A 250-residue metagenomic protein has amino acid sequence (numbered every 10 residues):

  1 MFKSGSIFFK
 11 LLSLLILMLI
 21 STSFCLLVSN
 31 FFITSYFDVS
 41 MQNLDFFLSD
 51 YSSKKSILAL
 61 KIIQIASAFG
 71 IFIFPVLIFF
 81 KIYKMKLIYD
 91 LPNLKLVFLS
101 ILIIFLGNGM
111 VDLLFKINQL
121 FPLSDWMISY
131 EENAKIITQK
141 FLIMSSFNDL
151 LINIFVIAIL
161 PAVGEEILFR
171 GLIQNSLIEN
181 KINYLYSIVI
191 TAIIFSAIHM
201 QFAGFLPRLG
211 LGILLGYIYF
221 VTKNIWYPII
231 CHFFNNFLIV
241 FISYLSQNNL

Functional and structural regions predicted by a protein language model:
M1-P161, V240-L250: Specific transmembrane helices
M110, S146-L250: Transmembrane helix-loop-helix hairpins at the membrane interface of multi-pass integral membrane proteins
